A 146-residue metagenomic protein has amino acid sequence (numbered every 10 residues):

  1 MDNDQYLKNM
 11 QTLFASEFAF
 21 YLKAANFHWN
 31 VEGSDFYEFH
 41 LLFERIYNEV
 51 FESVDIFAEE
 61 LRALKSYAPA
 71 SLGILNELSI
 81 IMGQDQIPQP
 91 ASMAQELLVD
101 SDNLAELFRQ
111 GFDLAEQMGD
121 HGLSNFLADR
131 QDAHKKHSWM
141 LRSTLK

Functional and structural regions predicted by a protein language model:
M1-L13, P90: Disorder-to-helix initiation segments
M1-Q5, F20-R45, L107-G122: Helix-loop segments that flank and shape redox-cofactor active sites
N9, D55, E59, N76-A128: Acidic/histidine-rich alpha-helical segments that form the ligand environment of transition-metal centers
T12-A15, R45-E52, E96-V99, N103 (+2 more regions): DHp/HisKA dimerization-phosphoacceptor four-helix bundle of two-component histidine kinases and homologous
S16, R62-A70, D100-N103, L107: Alpha-helix capping/hinge segments and adjacent helical runs
Y21, H28, Y47, V54 (+4 more regions): A structural signal for well-ordered alpha-helices, especially hydrophobic packing surfaces of coiled-coils
D35-I74, T144: Conserved alpha-helical segments that form or flank metal/cofactor-binding pockets of metalloenzymes
Y37-E38, L42-R45, A68-D85, L123-A133: Charge-rich, acidic-biased intrinsically disordered regions
